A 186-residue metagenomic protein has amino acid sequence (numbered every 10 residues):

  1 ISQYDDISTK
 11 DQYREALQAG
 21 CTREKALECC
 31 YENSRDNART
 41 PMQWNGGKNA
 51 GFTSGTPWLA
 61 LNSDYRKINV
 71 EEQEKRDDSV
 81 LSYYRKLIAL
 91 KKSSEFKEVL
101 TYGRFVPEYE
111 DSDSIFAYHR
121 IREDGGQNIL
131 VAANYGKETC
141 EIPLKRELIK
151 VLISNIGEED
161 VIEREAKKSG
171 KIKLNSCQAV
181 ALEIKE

Functional and structural regions predicted by a protein language model:
I1-I129, Y135-C140: Loop/helix patches that line or flank the sugar-binding groove of alpha-linked glycan CAZymes
A19, E72-K75, D160-E165, I184-E186: Short C-terminal domain-edge/linker segments immediately following a structured domain
N45, I121, P143-K145, S154 (+2 more regions): A structural detector for beta-sheet-dominated domains
D124-Q127, E158-I162: Short, surface-exposed beta-strand/loop "edge" segments at domain boundaries and coil↔beta transitions
N134-Y135, I184: Residues immediately flanking
T139-E159: Beta-strand-rich binding/interaction modules
R164-E186: C-terminal beta-strand-rich structural cap/linker in extracellular carbohydrate-active enzymes
